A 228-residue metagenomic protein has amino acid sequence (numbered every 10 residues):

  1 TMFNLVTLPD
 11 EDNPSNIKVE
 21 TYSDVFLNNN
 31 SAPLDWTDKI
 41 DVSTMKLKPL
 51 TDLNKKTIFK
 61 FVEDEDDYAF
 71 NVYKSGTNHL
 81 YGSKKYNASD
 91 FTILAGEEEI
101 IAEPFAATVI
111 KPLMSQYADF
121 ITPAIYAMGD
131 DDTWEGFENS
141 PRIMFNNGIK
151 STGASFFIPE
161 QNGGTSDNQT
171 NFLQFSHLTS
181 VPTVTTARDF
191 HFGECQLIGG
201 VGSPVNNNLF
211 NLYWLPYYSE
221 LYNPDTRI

Functional and structural regions predicted by a protein language model:
T1-I228: C-terminal extracytoplasmic interaction modules
